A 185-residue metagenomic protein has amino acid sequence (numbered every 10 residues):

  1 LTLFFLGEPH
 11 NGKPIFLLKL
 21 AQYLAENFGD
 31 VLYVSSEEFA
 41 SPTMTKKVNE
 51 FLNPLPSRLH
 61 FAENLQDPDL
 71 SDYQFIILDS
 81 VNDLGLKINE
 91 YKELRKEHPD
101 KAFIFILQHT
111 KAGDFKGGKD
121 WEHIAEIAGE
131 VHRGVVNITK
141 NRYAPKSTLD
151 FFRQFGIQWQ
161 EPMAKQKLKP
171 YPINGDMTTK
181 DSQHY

Functional and structural regions predicted by a protein language model:
L1-E63: Conserved P-loop
L6, Y33-S35, I77-S80, I104-Q108 (+1 more regions): Conserved beta-strand segments of the P-loop GTPase G domain that flank and frequently precede/overlap
H10-G12, F39-A40, V81-K87, T110-G113: Short acidic, S/G/P-rich loop/turn micro-motifs used as interaction or catalytic elements
F16-L20, I88-E97, G117-D120: A short acidic, amphipathic alpha-helical/loop segment
L24-N27, L52, D67-S71, R95-P99 (+1 more regions): Conserved catalytic network of the ASCE P-loop NTPase/AAA+ motor domain
T43-K47, E93, D120-I124: Alpha-helical scaffold elements adjacent to nucleotide-binding pockets in ATP/GTP-utilizing enzyme cores
S57-I106: Phosphate-binding/switch loop-helix module in NTP-utilizing enzymes
K96-Y185: Phosphate-binding/switch region of NTP-binding enzymes
